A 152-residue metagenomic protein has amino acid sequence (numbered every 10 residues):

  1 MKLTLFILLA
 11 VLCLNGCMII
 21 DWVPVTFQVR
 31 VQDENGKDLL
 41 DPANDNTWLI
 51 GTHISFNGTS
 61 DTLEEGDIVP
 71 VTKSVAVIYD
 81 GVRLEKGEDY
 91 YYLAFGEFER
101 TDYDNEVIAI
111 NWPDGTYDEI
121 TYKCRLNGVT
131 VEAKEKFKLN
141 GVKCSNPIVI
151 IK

Functional and structural regions predicted by a protein language model:
M1-T4: Positively charged n-region of N-terminal signal peptides that target proteins for export
L14-G16: C-terminal motif of bacterial Sec signal peptides marking the signal peptidase cleavage site
M18-D21, V25, R30, F56-K152: Extracytoplasmic cysteine-anchoring/structural motifs
V23, P42-I50: Short coil-to-beta strand junction motifs in C2/discoidin
V31-D45: Short amphipathic, basic-aromatic surface patches that mediate peripheral association with negatively charged
